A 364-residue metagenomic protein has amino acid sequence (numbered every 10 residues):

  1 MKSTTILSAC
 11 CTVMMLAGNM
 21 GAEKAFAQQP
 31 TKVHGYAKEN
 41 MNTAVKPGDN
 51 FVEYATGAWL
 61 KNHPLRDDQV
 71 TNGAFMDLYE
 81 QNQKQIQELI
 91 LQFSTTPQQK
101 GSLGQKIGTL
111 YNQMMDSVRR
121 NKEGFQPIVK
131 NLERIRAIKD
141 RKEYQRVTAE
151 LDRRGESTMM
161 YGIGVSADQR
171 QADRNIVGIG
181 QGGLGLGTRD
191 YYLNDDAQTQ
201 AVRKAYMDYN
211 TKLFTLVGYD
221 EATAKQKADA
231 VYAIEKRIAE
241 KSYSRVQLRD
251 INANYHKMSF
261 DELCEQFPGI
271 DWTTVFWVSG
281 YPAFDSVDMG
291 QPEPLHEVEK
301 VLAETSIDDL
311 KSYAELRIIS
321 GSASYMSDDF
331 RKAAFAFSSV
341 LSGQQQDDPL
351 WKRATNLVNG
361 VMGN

Functional and structural regions predicted by a protein language model:
M1-Q28: Bacterial Sec-dependent N-terminal signal peptides
T4, Y54-A55, Y209, I234: Generic structural signal for bulky hydrophobic/aromatic residues embedded in well-ordered secondary structure
T12, L16, K24, G48-D49 (+2 more regions): A generic alpha-helix preference that emphasizes hydrophobic side chains
Q29-E39: Short, Gly/Pro- and small/polar-rich lid/capping loops
K38-E39, T43-P47: A charge-rich, low-complexity, intrinsically flexible signal that marks solvent-exposed coils, linkers, repeats
K46-D49, Y54-V118: Active-site-surrounding "flap" and adjacent substrate/cofactor-binding loops of secreted or lumenal enzymes, prototyped
F93-N364: Noncatalytic, helix-rich "gating/capping" subdomain that lines the substrate-entry/channel surface of large enzyme
